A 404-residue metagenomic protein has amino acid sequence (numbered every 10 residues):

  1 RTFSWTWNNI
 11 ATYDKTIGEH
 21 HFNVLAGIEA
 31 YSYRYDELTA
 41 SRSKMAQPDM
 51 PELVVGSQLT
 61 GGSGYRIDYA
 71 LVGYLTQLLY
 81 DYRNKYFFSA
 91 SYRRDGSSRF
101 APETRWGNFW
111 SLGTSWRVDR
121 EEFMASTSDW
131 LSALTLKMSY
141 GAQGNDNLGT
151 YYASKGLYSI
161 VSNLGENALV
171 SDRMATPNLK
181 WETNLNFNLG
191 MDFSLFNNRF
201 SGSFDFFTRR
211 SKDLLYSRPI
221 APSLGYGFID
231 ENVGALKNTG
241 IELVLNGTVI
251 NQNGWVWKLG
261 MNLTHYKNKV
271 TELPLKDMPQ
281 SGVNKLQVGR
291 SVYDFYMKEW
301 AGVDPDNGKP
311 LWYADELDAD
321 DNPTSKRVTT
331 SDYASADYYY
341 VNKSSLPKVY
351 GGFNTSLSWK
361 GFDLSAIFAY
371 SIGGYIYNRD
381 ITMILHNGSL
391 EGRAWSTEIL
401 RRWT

Functional and structural regions predicted by a protein language model:
R1-F295, K360: Extracellular/periplasmic, surface-exposed regions of secreted and cell-surface proteins
Q77, D192, W300, A314 (+1 more regions): Short, surface-exposed charged micro-motifs
R94, T208, A369-I372, T382: A short beta-strand motif that forms part of the nucleic acid-binding face of small beta-barrel RNA-binding folds
S97-S98, S211-K212, D320-N322, G373-Y375: A short local loop/turn or secondary-structure capping micro-motif enriched for an aromatic residue
R120, K155-G156, D304, E316 (+2 more regions): Short, isolated positions within intrinsically disordered regulatory regions of eukaryotic proteins
S171-R173, A336, P347-K348: Flexible glycine/proline-enriched surface loops and loop-helix/loop-strand junctions
E231, T248-S345, I376, T382-N387 (+1 more regions): Conserved small-residue
S344-R379: Glycine-rich, aromatic-lined ligand/substrate-binding cores of catalytic and carbohydrate-binding domains
